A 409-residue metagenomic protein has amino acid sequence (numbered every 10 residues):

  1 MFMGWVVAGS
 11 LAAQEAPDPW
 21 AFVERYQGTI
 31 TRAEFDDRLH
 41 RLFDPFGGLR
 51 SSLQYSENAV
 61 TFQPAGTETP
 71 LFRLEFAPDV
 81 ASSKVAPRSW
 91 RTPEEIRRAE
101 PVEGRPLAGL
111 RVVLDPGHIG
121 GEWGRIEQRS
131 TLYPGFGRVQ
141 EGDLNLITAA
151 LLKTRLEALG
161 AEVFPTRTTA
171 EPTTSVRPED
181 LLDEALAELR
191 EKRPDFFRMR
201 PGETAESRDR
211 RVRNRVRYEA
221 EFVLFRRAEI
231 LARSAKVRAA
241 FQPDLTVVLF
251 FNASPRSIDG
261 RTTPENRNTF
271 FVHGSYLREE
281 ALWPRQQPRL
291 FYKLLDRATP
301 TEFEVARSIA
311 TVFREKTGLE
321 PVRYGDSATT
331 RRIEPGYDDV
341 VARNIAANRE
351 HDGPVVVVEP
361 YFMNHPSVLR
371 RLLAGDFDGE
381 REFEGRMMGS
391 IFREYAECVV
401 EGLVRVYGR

Functional and structural regions predicted by a protein language model:
M1-G9: Bacterial N-terminal signal peptides
G9-R409: Catalytic-site microenvironment of enzymes that process N-acetyl-hexosamine-containing cell-wall polysaccharides
